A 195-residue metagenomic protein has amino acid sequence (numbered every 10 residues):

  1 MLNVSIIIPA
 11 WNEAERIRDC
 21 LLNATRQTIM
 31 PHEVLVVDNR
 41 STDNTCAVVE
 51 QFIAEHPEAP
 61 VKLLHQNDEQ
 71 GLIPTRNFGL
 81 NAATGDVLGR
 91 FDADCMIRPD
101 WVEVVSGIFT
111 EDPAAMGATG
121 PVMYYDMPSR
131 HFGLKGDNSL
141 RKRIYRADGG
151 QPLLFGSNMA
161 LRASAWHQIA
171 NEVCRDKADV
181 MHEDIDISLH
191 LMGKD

Functional and structural regions predicted by a protein language model:
N3-S5, E33, D186: Cell-envelope/extracellular polymer assembly enzymes that use nucleotide-activated donors
E13-R26: Short, well-formed alpha-helical segments that are part of the catalytic scaffolds of diverse glycosyltransferases
N23, D38-A47, D68, C95: A conserved acidic beta->alpha catalytic loop
Q66-A83: Glycine-rich, basic loop-to-helix element that forms the pyrophosphate-binding segment of sugar-nucleotide handling
D86-M96: Short beta-strand-to-loop acidic/aromatic patch adjacent to the donor-nucleotide binding site
D100-R130: Conserved donor NDP-sugar-binding/catalytic core segment of glycosyltransferases
G120-Y124, G133-P152: Short, flexible, basic/aromatic active-site loop/helix in glycosyltransferases
A178-I187: Acidic donor-binding loop at a coil-to-helix junction in glycosyltransferase catalytic cores that engages
